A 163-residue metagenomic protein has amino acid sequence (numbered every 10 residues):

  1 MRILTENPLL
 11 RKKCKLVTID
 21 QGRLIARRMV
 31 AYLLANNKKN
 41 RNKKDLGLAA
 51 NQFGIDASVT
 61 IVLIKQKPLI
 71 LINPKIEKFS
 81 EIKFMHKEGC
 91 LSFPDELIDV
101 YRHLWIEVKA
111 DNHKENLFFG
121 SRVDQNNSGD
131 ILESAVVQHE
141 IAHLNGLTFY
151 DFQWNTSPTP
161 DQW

Functional and structural regions predicted by a protein language model:
M1-W163: Positively charged
